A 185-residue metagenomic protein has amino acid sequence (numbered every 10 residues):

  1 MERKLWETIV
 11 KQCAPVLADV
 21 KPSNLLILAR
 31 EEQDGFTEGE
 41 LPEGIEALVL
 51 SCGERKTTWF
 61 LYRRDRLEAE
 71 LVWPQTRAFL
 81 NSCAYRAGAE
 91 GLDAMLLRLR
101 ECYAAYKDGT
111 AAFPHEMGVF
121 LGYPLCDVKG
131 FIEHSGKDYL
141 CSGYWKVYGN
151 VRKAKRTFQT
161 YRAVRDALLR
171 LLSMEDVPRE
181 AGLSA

Functional and structural regions predicted by a protein language model:
M1-G53: A structured, charge-rich N-terminal accessory region that forms the first stable segment of a protein and links
L26-I27, F60-Y62, K146: Residues in well-ordered beta-strands of folded domains
G35-G91: A glycine-rich, hydrophobic loop/mini-helix early in the fold
E38, Y144-A185: Long, compositionally biased
E54-R55, A94, I132-S135, Y139-G149: Short linear loop/turn motifs
A84-H115: Internal catalytic-core helix/loop-beta-alpha segment that presents or stabilizes conserved functional determinants
G88, L92, T110, M117-L125 (+2 more regions): Short capping loops/turns at secondary-structure boundaries
F113-L140: Hydrophobic/aromatic-rich, well-ordered segments within soluble, folded domains that form packed cores
